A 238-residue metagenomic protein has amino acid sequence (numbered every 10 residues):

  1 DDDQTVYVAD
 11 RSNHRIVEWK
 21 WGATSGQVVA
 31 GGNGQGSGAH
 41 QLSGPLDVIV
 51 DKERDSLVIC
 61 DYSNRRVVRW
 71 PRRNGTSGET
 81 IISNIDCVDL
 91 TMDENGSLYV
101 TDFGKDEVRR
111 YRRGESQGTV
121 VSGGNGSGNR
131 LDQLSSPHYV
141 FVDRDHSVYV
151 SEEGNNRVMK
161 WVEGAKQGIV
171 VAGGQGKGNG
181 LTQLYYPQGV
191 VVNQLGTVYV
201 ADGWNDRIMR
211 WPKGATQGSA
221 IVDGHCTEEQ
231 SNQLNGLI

Functional and structural regions predicted by a protein language model:
D1-D3, V50-R54, M92-N95, V142-D145 (+1 more regions): Residue-level detector of Asp-centered blade-edge/turn motifs that repeat once per structural unit in beta-propeller
T5-Y7, S56-V58, S97-V100, V148-Y149 (+1 more regions): Conserved beta-propeller blade signature
V8-G31: Beta-propeller domains
R11, W21, E53, Y62 (+7 more regions): Short loop/turn segments immediately following the C-termini of beta-strands
H14-V17, R65-V68, D106-V108, G118 (+2 more regions): Structural signal for beta-propeller blades
T24-L46, R73-D86, E115-H138, G164-Q188 (+1 more regions): Gly/Pro-rich loop segments of beta-rich domains
N64-L98: Asp-box/WD-like beta-propeller blade repeats and closely related beta-sheet repeat scaffolds
L181-K213: Loop/turn-rich, solvent-exposed surfaces of beta-rich toroidal or solenoidal domains
